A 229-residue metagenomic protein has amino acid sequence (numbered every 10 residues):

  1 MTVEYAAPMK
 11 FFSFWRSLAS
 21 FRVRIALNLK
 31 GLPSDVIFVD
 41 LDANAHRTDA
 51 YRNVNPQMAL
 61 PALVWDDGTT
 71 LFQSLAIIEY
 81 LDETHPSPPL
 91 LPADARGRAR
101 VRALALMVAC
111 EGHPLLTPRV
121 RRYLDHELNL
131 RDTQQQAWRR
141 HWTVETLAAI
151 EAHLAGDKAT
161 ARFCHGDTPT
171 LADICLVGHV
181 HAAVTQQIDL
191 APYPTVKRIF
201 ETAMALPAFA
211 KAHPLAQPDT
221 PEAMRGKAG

Functional and structural regions predicted by a protein language model:
M1-Q134: GST-like domain detector, emphasizing the conserved glutathione-binding G-site in the N-terminal thioredoxin-like
L41-D42, K197, Q217: Conserved beta-strand edge residues that scaffold enzyme active sites
N44, F200, T220-P221: Generic structural signal for helix capping and beta-alpha/helix-loop junctions
N53, A205, P214: Phosphate-coordinating loops and pocket residues in cytosolic domains that bind phosphorylated ligands
D82, H179-V180, H213: Active-site-flanking alpha-helical
G112-A205: GST-like fold's C-terminal all-alpha helical module
A216-G229: Acidic/histidine-enriched, glycine/proline-rich intrinsically disordered or flexible terminal extensions
